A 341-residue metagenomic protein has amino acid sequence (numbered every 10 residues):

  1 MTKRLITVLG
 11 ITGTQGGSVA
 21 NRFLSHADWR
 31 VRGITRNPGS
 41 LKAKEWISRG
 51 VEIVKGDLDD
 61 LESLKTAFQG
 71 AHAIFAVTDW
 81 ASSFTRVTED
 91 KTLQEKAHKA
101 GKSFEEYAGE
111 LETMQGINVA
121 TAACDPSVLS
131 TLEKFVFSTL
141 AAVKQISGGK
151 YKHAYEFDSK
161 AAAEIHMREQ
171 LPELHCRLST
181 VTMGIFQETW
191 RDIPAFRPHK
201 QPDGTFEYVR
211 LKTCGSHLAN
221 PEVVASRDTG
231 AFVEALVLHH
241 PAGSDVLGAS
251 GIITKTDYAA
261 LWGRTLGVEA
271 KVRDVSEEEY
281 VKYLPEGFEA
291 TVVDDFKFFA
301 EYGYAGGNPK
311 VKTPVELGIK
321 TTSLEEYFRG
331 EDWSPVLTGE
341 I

Functional and structural regions predicted by a protein language model:
M1-K3, K91-S103, D332-I341: Eukaryotic N-terminal low-complexity, Ser/Thr- and Lys/Arg-rich leader segments that predominantly function as
T2-R30, I34-K44, D59-E62, W80-Q94 (+3 more regions): Oxidoreductase cofactor-interface core, primarily capturing Rossmann-like NAD(P)-dependent enzymes
R32, E52-V54, S179-V181, K271-S276: General small-molecule cofactor/ligand-binding pocket signal
K44-H72: Conserved Rossmann-fold cofactor-binding substructure of NAD(P)-dependent oxidoreductases
R49, V246-G248, K255-G306: Terminal hydrophobic/aromatic helix or amphipathic segment near a protein terminus
K65, A120, S226-E234, T321-R329: Short, amphipathic alpha-helical "lid/cap" segments that border enzyme active or binding sites
F68-T78, V136: N-terminal Rossmann-like NAD(P) cofactor-binding module of classical short-chain dehydrogenase/reductase
K312-I341: Amphipathic terminal alpha-helices
